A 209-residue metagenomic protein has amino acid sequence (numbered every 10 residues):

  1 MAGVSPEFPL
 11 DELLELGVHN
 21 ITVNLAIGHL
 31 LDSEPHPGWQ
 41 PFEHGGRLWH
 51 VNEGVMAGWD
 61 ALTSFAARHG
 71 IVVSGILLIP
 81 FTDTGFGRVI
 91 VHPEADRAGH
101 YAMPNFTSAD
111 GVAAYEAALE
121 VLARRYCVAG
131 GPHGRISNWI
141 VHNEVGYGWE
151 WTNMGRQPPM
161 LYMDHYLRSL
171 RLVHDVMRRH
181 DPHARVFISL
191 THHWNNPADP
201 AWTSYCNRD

Functional and structural regions predicted by a protein language model:
M1-C127, G131-G134, N138, V145-P158 (+1 more regions): N-terminal substrate-binding region of glycoside hydrolase catalytic domains
A118, R135, L161-D209: Noncatalytic carbohydrate-binding groove/subsite architecture in carbohydrate-active enzymes
H142-N143, S189: Alpha/beta-hydrolase-fold catalytic nucleophile elbow
